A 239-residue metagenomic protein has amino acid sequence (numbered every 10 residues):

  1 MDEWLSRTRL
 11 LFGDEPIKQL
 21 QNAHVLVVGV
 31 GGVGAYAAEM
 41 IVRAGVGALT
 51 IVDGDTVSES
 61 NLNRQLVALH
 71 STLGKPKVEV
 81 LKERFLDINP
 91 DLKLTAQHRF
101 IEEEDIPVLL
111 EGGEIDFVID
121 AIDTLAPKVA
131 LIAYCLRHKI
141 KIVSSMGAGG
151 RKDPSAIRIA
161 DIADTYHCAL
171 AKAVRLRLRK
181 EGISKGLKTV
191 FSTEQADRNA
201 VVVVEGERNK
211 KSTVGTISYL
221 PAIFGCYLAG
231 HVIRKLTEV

Functional and structural regions predicted by a protein language model:
M1-V25, E59: N-terminal charged helix/coil linker that caps or initiates catalytic domains
V27-G29, V52: Conserved N-terminal Rossmann-fold NAD(P)-binding element of oxidoreductases
V33: Hydrophobic/small residue at the entry helix of a nucleotide-binding pocket
V46-N89: Glycine-rich phosphate-binding loop and adjoining beta1-alpha1-beta2 segment of Rossmann-like nucleotide-binding folds
L94-A96: Hydrophobic/aromatic anchor residues within beta-strands of the central parallel beta-sheet of Rossmann-like
H98-I106: Conserved SAM/SAH-binding loop
E111-F117, T124-P127, R137-H138, I142 (+3 more regions): Glycine-rich phosphate/adenylate-binding loop
